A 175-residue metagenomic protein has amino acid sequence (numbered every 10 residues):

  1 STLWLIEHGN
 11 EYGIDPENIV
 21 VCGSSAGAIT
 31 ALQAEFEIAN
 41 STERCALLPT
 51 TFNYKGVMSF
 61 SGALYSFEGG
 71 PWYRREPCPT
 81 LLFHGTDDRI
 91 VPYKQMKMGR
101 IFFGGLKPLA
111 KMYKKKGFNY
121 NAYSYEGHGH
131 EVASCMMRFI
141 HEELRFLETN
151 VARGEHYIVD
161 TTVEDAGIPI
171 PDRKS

Functional and structural regions predicted by a protein language model:
L3-E76: Primarily recognizes the serine-hydrolase "nucleophile elbow" in alpha/beta-hydrolase and SGNH/GDSL folds
I19, T80, N119-N121: Hydrophobic anchor at the start of a short beta-strand that flanks the dinucleotide cofactor-binding loop
A28, S66, R89, G129-E131: Flexible, glycine-rich phosphate/dinucleotide-binding loops and adjacent beta-alpha linkers at cofactor/substrate
L32, E68, P92-Q95, A133-M137: Active-site-proximal flexible loops/turns
C45-K116: The feature captures the conserved acid-bearing segment of alpha/beta-hydrolase catalytic domains
K114-K174: C-terminal catalytic histidine-bearing segment of alpha/beta-hydrolase fold enzymes
